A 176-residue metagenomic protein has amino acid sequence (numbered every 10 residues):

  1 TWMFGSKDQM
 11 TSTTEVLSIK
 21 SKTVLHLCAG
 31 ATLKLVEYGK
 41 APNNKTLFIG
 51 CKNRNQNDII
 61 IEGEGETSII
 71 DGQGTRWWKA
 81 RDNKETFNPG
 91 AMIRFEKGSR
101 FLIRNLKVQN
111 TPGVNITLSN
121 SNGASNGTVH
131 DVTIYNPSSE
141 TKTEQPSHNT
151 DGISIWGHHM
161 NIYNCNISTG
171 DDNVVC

Functional and structural regions predicted by a protein language model:
K7-V24, K34-E62, Q73-S99, V114-S121 (+1 more regions): Extracellular beta-strand-rich solenoid/capping regions of secreted or surface-exposed proteins that bind or remodel
T13-T14, L35-Y38, Q73-T75, R81 (+4 more regions): Short glycine/acidic-rich loop motifs that flank beta-strands on beta-rich extracellular proteins
L27: Short hydrophobic beta-strand that contains or immediately precedes a catalytic carboxylate
N57-S68, S99-N110, G123-E140, W156-D172 (+1 more regions): Right-handed parallel beta-helix
G65, N88, H148: Residue-level signal for pocket-adjacent positions within structured domains
